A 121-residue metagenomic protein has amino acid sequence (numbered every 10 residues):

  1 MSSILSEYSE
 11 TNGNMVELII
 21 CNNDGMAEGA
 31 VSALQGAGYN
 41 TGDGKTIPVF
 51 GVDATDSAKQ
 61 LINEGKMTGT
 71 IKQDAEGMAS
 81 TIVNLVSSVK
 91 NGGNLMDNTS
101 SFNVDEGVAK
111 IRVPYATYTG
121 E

Functional and structural regions predicted by a protein language model:
M1-K59: Hydrophobic alpha-helical
D24, Q73-E76, S80: Electropositive phosphate-/nucleotide-binding environments in soluble metabolic enzymes
A33-G36, E64-G65, L85: Short, glycine/charged-enriched secondary-structure capping and boundary segments
D53, D74, E121: Residues at the C-termini of beta-strands that transition into short coil/loop
E64-E76: Short beta-strand elements at the ligand-binding edges of bilobed clamshell
G77-E121: Hinge/cleft segment of the Venus flytrap/periplasmic-binding protein
